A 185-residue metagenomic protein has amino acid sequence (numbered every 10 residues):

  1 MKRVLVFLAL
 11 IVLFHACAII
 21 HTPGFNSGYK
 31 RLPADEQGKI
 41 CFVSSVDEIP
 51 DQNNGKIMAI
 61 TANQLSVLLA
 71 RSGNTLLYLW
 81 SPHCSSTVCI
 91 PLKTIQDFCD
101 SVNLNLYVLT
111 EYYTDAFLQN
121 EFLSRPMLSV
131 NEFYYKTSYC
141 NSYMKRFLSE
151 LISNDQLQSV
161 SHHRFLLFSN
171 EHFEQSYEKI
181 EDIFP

Functional and structural regions predicted by a protein language model:
K2-G55: N-terminal targeting signals for export/organelle localization
K39-R71, P82-S86: Proteins that catalyze or organize thiol-disulfide redox chemistry and the adjacent proteostasis machinery handling
K56-T61, P126-C140: Short acidic-hydrophobic, aromatic-tinged amphipathic segments that line or gate anion-handling sites
S66-I95, Y107-L109: Short active-site neighborhood of thiol/selenol oxidoreductases, capturing the structured segment around
R71-S72, S101, V160-H162: Extracytoplasmic
V88-S129: Structural microenvironment flanking redox-active thiols in thiol-disulfide oxidoreductases
T137-P185: Thiol/disulfide oxidoreductase modules built on the thioredoxin-like
